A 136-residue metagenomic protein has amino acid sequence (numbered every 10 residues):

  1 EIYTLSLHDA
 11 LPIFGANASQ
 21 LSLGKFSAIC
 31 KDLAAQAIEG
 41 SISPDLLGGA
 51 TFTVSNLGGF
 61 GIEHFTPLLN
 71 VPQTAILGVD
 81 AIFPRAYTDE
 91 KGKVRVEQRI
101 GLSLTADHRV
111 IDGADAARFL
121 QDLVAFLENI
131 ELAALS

Functional and structural regions predicted by a protein language model:
L5-S136: C-terminal catalytic/motor cores of large multi-domain enzyme assemblies
